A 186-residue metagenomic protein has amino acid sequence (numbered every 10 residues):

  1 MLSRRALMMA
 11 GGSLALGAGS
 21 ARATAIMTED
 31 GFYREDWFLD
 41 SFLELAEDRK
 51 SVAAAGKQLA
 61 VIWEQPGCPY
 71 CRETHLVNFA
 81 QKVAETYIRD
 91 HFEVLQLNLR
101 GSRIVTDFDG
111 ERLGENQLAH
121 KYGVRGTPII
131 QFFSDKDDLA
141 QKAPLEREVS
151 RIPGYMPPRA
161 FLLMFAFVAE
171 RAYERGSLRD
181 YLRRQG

Functional and structural regions predicted by a protein language model:
M1-L14: N-terminal secretory signal peptides and thylakoid transit peptides that target proteins across membranes
T24-W37: N-proximal helix/coil linker or "cap" segments that precede and/or mark the start of modular domains
S41-Q58: A short beta-strand-turn-helix
A55-C68: Short active-site neighborhood of thiol/selenol oxidoreductases, capturing the structured segment around
R72-Y87: Typically the conserved alpha-helix immediately C-terminal to a functionally engaged Cys/Sec in thioredoxin-like
I88-L113: Thiol-based oxidoreductase modules, predominantly thioredoxin-like and allied folds used for disulfide exchange
E115-Q131: Structural micro-motif
S134-Y173: Non-catalytic, surface beta->alpha helical segment in thiol-disulfide oxidoreductase systems
